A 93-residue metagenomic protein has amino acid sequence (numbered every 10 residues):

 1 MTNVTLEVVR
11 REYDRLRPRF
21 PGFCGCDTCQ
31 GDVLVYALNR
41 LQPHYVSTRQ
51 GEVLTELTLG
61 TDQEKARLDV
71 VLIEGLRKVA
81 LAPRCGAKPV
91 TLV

Functional and structural regions predicted by a protein language model:
M1-V93: Intrinsically disordered, low-complexity, basic-enriched segments
